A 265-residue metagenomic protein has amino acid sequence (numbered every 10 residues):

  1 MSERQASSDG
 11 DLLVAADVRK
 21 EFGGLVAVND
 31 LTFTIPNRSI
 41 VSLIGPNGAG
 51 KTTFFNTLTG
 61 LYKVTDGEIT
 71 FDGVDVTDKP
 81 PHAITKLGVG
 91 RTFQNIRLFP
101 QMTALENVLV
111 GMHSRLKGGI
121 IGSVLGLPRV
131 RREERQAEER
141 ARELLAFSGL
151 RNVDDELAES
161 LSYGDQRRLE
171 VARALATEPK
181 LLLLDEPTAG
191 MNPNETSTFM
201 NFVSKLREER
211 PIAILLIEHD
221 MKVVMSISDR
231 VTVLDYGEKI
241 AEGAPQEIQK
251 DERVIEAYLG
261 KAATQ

Functional and structural regions predicted by a protein language model:
S2-Q265: Glycine-rich phosphate-binding loops of nucleotide-dependent enzymes
